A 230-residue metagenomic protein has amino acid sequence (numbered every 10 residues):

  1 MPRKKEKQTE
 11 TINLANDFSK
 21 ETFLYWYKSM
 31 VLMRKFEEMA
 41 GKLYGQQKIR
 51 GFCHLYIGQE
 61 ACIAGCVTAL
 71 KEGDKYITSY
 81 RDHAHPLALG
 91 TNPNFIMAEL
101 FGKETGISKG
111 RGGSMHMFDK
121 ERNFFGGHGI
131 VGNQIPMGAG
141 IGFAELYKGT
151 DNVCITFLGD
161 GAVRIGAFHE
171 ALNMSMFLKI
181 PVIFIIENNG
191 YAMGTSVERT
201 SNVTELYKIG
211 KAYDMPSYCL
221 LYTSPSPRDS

Functional and structural regions predicted by a protein language model:
M1-C62: Conserved acidic/glycine
E38-K42, Q46-L178, S196-N202, Y207 (+1 more regions): Cofactor-binding active-site loop characterized by glycine-rich and histidine/acidic residues
R81, E187-G190: Short, ordered loop/turn segments at secondary-structure junctions
G159, I186-E187: Active-site flanking residues adjacent to catalytic metal/cofactor-binding acidic residues
I180-F184: A glycine-rich helix N-cap at a beta->alpha junction
A192-G194: A short acidic, helix-capping loop that chelates divalent metal ions and anchors anionic groups
P216-L220: Structural signal for short hydrophobic segments within the conserved structured cores of catalytic domains across
Y222-S230: Single conserved hydrophobic/aromatic residue that forms the stacking wall/gate of nucleotide- or nucleobase-binding
